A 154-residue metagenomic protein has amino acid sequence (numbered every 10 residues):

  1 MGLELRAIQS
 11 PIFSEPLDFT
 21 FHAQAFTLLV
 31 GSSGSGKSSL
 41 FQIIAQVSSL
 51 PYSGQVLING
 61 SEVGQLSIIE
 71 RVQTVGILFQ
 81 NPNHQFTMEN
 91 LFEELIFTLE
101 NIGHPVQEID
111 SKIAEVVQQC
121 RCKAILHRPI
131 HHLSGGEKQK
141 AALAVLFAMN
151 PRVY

Functional and structural regions predicted by a protein language model:
V30-S32: The feature captures the beta-strand-to-loop junction immediately N-terminal to the Walker
A45-Q46: Helix-to-loop junction immediately C-terminal to a conserved catalytic motif
Y52-E62, R71: Conserved ABC transporter NBD signature motif
N83, E89-E100, D110: Short helical segment in ABC ATPase nucleotide-binding domains corresponding to the A-loop/adjacent helical element
Q107-I125: Conserved ABC ATPase "signature" region
P129-L133, E137: Conserved ABC ATPase signature
L143: Hydrophobic anchor residue at the start of the ABC signature
